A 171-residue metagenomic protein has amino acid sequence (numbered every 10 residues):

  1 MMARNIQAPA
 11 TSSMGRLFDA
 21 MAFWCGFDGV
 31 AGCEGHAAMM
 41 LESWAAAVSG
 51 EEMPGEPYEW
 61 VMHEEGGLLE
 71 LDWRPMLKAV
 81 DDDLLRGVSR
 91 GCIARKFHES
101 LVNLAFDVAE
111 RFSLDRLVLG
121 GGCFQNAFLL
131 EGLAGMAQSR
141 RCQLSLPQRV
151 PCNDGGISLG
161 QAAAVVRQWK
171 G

Functional and structural regions predicted by a protein language model:
M1-R116, F128-Q138: A contiguous, well-structured pocket-lining segment that forms one wall/lid of small-molecule binding clefts in soluble
M14, L84, G121, Q148-R149: Fold-independent oxyanion-binding glycine-rich loops and adjacent beta-strand/coil segments at enzyme active sites
W24-D28, F124-Q125, R149-P151, A164: Short, glycine-/Ser/Thr-/acidic-enriched flexible segments
H98-E99, S145-G171: Glycine-rich phosphate-binding/hydrolytic loop that grips phosphoryl groups
A105, G122, L159: Hydrophobic, well-ordered secondary-structure elements that form the walls of internal hydrophobic environments
V108-D115, G120, M136-Q143, A162-W169: Hydrophobic alpha-helical segments
V118-G120, A127, L133-I157: Conserved phosphate-binding/catalytic loops in two-lobed NTP-binding clefts
